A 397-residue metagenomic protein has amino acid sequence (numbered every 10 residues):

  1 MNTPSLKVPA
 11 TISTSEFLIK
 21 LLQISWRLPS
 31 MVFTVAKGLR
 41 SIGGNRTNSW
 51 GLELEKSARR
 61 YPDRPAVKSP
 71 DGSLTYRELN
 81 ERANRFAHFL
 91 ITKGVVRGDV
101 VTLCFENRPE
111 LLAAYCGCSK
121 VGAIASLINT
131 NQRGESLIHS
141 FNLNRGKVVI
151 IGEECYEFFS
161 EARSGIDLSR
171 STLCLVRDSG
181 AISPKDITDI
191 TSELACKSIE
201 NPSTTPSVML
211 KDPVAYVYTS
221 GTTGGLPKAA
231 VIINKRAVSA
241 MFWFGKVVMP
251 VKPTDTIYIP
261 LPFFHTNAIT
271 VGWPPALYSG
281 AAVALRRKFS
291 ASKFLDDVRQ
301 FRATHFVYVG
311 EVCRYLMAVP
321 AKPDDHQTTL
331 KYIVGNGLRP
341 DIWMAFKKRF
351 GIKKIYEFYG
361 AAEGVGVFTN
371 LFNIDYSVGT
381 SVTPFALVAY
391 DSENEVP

Functional and structural regions predicted by a protein language model:
N2-L22, W26, T92-K93, K120-E193 (+1 more regions): Structural core segment of the AMP-binding/adenylate-forming
L39-N48, I182-P213: Flexible, low-complexity linker/hinge segments
I42-N48, L52-E55, D63-R108, L112-C116 (+1 more regions): Conserved AMP-binding/adenylate-forming core of the ANL superfamily
T75-R77, V214-S239: Conserved AMP-binding A3 loop
N80-R85, A230-P250, P260, C313-R314: Conserved structural elements of the adenylate-forming
L175, A195-Y218, G225-L226, P250-T256: Conserved pre-ATP/AMP-binding loop-to-beta segment of ANL
V238-T256, F264-T304: Conserved AMP-binding/adenylation subdomain of ANL enzymes
A303-Y308, M317-E395: Gly/Ser/Thr-rich phosphate-binding loop
